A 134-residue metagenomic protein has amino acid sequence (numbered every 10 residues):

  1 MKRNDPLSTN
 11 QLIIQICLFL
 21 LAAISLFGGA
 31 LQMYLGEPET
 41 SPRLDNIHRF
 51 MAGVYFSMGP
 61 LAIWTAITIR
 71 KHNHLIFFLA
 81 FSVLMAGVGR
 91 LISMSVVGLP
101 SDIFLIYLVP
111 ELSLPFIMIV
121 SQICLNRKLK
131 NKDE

Functional and structural regions predicted by a protein language model:
D5-Q11, I67-N73: Membrane-interface helix-boundary motifs at transmembrane edges
L7, Q11-D45: Membrane-helix boundary elements
Q15-L18, K71-S82: Membrane-interfacial loop-to-transmembrane alpha-helix junctions, especially the N-terminal start
A23-G28, D45-A66, F81-M85: Core segments of alpha-helical transmembrane spans in multipass integral membrane proteins
G29-Q32, A62-A66, R90-S93, M118-Q122: Structural signal for membrane-spanning alpha-helices in multi-pass inner-membrane proteins, emphasizing helix cores
S41-H48, L99-P110: Non-cytosolic membrane-interface motifs at loop->transmembrane helix junctions
A66, V88-I106: Membrane-helix boundary connector in multi-pass membrane proteins
S113-E134: Membrane-water interface at the C-terminal end of transmembrane alpha helices
